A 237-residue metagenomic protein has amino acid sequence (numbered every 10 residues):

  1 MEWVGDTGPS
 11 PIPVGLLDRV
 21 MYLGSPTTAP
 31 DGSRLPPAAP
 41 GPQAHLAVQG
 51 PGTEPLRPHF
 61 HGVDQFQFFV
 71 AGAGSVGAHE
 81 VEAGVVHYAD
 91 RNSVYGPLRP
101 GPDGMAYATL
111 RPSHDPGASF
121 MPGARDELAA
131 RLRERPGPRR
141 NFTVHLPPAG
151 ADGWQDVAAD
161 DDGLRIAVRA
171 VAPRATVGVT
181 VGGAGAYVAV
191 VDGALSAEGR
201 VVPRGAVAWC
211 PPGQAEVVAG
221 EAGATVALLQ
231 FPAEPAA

Functional and structural regions predicted by a protein language model:
M1-P40, A118-R165: A short, N-terminal "cap"/entry segment at the start of jelly-roll beta-barrel domains of the cupin/DSBH fold
A29-A44, Q49-Q65, V81, D160-G163 (+1 more regions): A short beta-loop-beta micro-motif enriched in histidine and acidic residues
G62-V76, V179-E198, R204: Glycine- and acidic-residue-biased ligand/ion/polar-headgroup-sensing regions
G77, D160-D162, E198, P211: Short strand-coil-strand connectors
E80-V81, R91-F120, V201, P212-A236: Ligand-binding loop in jelly-roll beta-barrel domains
